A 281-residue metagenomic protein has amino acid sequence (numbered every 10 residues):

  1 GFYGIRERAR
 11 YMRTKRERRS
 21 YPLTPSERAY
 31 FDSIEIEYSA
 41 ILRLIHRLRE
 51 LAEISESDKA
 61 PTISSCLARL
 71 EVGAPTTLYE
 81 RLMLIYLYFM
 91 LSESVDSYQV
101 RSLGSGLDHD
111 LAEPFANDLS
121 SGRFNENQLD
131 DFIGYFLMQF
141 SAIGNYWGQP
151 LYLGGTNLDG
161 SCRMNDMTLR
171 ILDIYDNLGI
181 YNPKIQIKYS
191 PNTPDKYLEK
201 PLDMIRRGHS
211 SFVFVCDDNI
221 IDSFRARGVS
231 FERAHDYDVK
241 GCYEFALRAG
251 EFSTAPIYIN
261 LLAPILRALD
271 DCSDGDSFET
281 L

Functional and structural regions predicted by a protein language model:
G1-E37, I54-L281: Conserved catalytic cores of very large enzyme subunits
Y38-I45: Short amphipathic alpha-helical heptad-repeat segments
I45-A52: Secondary-structure-rich domain cores
